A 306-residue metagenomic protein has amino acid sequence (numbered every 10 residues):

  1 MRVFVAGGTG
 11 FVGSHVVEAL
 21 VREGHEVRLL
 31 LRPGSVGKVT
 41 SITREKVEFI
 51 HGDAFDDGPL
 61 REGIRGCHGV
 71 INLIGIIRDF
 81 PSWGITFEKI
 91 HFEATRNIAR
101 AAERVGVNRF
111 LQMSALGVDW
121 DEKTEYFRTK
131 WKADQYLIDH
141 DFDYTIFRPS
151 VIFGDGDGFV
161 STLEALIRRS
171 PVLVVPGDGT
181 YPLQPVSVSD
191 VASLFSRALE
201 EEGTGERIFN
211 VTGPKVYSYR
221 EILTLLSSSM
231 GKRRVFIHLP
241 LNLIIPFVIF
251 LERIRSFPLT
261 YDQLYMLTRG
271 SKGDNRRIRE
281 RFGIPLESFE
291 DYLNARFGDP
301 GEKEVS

Functional and structural regions predicted by a protein language model:
V3-H25: N-terminal Rossmann NAD(P)H-binding glycine-rich loop of SDR-like oxidoreductase domains
S35-V36, T43-N97, A101-R104, L116-W120: NAD(P)H-binding glycine-rich loop region in Rossmannoid oxidoreductase-like domains and their noncatalytic homologs
F80, T162-Q184, S228, R233-S271: Alpha-helical membrane-targeting segments
E88-F92, L111, K130: Short alpha-helix in the Rossmann-fold core of NAD(P)-dependent oxidoreductases
N97, G158-F159, G177-L199, R207-N210: Substrate-positioning beta->alpha
S114, Q135-G156, T162-A165: Conserved beta-loop-beta element that borders a ligand/cofactor-binding pocket
R197-L259, G273-S306: Mid/C-terminal beta-alpha module of Rossmann-like enzyme folds, strongest in SDR-family dehydrogenases/epimerases
